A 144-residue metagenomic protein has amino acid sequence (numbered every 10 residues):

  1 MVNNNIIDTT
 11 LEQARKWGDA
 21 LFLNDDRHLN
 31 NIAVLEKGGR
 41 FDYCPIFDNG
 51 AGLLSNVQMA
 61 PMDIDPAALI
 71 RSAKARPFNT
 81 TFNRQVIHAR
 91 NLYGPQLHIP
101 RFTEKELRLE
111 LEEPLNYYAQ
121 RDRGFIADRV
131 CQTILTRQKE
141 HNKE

Functional and structural regions predicted by a protein language model:
M1-N24, L29, A33-E144: Anionic ligand-binding catalytic core segments
